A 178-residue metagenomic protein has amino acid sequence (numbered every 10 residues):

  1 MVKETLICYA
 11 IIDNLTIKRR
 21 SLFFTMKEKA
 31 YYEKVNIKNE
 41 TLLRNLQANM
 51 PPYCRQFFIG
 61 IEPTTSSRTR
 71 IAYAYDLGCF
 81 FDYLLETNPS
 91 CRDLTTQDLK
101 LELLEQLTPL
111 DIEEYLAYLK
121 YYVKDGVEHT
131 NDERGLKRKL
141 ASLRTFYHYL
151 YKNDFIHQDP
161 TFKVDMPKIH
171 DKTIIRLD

Functional and structural regions predicted by a protein language model:
M1-E102: Basic/aromatic DNA-contact patch characteristic of tyrosine site-specific recombinases
Y53-R68, G78-T173: N-terminal core-binding DNA-recognition domain of tyrosine recombinases/integrases
D178: Short, conserved phosphate/pyrophosphate- and ester-handling motifs at nucleotide-, phospho-/glycolipid
